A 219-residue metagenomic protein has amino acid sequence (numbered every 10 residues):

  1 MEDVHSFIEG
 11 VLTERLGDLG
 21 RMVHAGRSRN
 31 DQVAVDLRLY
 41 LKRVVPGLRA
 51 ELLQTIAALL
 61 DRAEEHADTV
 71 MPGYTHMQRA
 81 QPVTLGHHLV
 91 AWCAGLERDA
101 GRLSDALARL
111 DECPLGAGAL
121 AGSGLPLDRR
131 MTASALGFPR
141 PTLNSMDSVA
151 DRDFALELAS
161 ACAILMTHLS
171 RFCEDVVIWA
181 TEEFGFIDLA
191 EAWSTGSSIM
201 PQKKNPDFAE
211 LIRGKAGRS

Functional and structural regions predicted by a protein language model:
M1-C113, G122, L127-A133, T195-S197 (+1 more regions): A helix-coil-helix interface module used to build multimeric assemblies and to scaffold catalytic/cofactor sites
E112-G116, A190: Short, surface-exposed recognition loops and adjoining beta-strand edges that mediate ligand/DNA contacts, enriched
L136-S219: Acidic, glycine-rich loop-and-beta core segments that form the ion-binding/anion-interacting portion of active sites
